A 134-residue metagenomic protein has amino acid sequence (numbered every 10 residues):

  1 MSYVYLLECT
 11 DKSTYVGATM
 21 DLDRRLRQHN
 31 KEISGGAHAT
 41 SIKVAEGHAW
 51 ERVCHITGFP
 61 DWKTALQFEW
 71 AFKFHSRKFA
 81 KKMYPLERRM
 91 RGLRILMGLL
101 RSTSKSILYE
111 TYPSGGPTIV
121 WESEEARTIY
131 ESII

Functional and structural regions predicted by a protein language model:
M1-Y3, H48: Residues that flank catalytic or metal-binding motifs in active/ligand-binding sites
S2, K12, L26, G35 (+5 more regions): Generic intrinsically disordered, low-complexity segments enriched for polar/acidic and small residues
Y3-C9, S13-D21, R25, H29 (+1 more regions): GIY-YIG nuclease signature motif recognition
T10, R24, A45, K63-A65 (+3 more regions): Alpha-helical structural elements
G17, G35-G36, G47, G58 (+3 more regions): Residue-identity detector for glycine
L22-L66, A71-E87: Conserved short loop/helix modules at catalytic or binding sites in compact beta-alpha or helix-hairpin-helix contexts
E69, K73-I134: Boundary/linker segments flanking structured domains
